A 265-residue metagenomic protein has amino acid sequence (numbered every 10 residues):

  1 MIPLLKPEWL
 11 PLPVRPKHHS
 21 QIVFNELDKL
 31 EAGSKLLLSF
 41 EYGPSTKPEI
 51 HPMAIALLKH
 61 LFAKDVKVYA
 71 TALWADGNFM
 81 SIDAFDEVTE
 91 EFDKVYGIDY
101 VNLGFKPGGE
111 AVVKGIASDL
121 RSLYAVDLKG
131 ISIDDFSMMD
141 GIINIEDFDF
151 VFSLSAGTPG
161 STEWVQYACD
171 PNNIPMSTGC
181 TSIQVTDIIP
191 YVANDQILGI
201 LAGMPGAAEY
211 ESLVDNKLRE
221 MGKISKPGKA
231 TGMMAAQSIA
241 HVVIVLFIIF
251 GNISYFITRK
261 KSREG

Functional and structural regions predicted by a protein language model:
M1-L4: Hydrophobic membrane-insertion alpha-helices, especially the h-region of bacterial N-terminal signal peptides
W9-K29: Alpha-helical transmembrane signal-anchor/signal-peptide segments
H18, G179-G265: C-terminal functional extensions of proteins
V23-E49: Short extracytoplasmic
F40-P44, A72-A75, P107, C180: A mature extracytoplasmic/lumenal domain signature
S45-V101: Membrane-embedded segments
D83-E110, N194-L213: Structural recognition of alpha->loop->beta junctions
D99-D187: Membrane-proximal low-complexity regions enriched in glycine and acidic/polar residues
